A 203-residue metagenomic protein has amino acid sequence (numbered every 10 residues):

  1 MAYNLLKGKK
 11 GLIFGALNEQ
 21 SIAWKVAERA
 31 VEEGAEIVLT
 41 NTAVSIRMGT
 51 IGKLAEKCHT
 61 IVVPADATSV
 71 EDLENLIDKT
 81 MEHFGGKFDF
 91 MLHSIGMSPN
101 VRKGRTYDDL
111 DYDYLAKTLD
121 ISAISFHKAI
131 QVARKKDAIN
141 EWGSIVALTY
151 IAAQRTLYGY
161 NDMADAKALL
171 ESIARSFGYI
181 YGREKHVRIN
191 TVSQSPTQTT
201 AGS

Functional and structural regions predicted by a protein language model:
M1-A2, D165: Terminal low-complexity, poorly structured segments
A2-K117: Short-chain dehydrogenase/reductase
L5, A201-G202: Acidic donor-diphosphate engagement hotspot in glycosyltransferases and nucleotidyltransferases that stabilizes
L5, Q131, R188-N190: Short, cationic motifs built from Arg/Lys/His that form the positively charged side of catalytic pockets
G15-K25, G96-E184, S193-T200: Catalytic loop of short-chain dehydrogenase/reductase
T40, K185-N190: Rossmann-like NAD(H)/NADP(H) cofactor-binding core
